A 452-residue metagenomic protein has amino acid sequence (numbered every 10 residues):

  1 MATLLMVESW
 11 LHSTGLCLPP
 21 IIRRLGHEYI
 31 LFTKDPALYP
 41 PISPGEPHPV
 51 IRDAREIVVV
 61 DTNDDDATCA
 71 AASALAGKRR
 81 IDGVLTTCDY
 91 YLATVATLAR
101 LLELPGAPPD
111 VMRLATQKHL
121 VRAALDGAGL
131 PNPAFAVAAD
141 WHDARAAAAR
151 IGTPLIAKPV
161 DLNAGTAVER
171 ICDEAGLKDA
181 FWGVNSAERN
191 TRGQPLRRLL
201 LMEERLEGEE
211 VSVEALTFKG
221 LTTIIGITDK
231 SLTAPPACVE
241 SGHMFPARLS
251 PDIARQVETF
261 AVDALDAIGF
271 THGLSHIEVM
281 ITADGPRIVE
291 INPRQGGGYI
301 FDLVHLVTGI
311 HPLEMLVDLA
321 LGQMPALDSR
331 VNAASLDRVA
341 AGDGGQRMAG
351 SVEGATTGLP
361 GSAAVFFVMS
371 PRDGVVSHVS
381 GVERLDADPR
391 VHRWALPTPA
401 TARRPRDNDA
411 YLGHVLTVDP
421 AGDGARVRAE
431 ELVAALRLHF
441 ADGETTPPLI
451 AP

Functional and structural regions predicted by a protein language model:
M1-V111, H142, A334, R338-V352 (+2 more regions): ATP-binding N-terminal substructure of ATP-dependent carboxylate-amine bond-forming enzymes
A2, R255-I277, A283, N292-D373: Active-site "cap" helix and flanking loop/linker of ATP-utilizing ligase/carboxylase catalytic domains
R113-P131, D140: Glycine-/Pro-rich loop/turn segments that contact NAD(P) or position catalytic residues in Rossmann-like domains
L125-D126, A148-R170, R189-G208, V213 (+2 more regions): ATP-grasp fold ATP-binding core
P131-P133, P154-A157, C172-G208, P236-H243 (+1 more regions): Conserved ATP-binding module of the ATP-grasp superfamily
I156, E169, D179-G183, E203 (+6 more regions): Beta-strand scaffold of nucleotide-dependent catalytic cores
A187-R189, L385-R390, L432-G443: A common structural junction motif
V368-T398: Glycine-rich active-site loop/lid that clamps phosphate-bearing ligands
